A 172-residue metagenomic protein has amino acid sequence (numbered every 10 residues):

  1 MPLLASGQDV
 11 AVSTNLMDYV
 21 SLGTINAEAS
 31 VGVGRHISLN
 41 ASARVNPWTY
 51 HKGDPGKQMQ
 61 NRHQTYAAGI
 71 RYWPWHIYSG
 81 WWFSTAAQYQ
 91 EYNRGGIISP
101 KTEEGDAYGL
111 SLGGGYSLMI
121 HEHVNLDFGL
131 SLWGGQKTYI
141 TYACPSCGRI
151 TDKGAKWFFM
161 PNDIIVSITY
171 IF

Functional and structural regions predicted by a protein language model:
M1-D9, F172: Cleavable N-terminal export/targeting peptides
L3-A5, S30, P74-H76, W157: Sterically constrained small-residue positions within well-ordered secondary structures of folded domains
Q8, S21-I25, Q60-Y66, E104-L110 (+1 more regions): Residues that define the transmembrane beta-barrel architecture of outer-membrane proteins
Q8-D9, N15-L16, T102-E103, Y139-I140: Short leucine-rich amphipathic alpha-helices used at interfaces
D9-V12, H51-G53, G95-I98, C147-K153: Extracytoplasmic loops and strand-loop junctions of Gram-negative outer membrane beta-barrel proteins
S13-V31, N46: Solvent-exposed loop/turn segments connecting transmembrane beta-strands in outer-membrane beta-barrel proteins
V31-F128, S167-Y170: Gram-negative (and chloroplast) outer-membrane scaffold detector with strong preference for beta-barrel transmembrane
H121-F172: Predominantly the C-terminal beta-signal and adjacent terminal strand-loop region of outer-membrane beta-barrel
